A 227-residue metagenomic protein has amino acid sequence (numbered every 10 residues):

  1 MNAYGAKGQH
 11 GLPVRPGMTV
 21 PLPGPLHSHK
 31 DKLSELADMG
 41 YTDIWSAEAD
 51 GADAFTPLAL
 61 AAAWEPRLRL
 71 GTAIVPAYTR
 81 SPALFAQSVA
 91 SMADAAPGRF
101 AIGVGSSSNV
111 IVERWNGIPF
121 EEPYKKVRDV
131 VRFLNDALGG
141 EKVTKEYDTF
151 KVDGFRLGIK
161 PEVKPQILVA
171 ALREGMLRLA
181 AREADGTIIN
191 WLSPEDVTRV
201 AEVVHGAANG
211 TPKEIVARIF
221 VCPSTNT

Functional and structural regions predicted by a protein language model:
M1-T227: Active-site-adjacent structural elements that line small-molecule/cofactor binding pockets in enzymes
